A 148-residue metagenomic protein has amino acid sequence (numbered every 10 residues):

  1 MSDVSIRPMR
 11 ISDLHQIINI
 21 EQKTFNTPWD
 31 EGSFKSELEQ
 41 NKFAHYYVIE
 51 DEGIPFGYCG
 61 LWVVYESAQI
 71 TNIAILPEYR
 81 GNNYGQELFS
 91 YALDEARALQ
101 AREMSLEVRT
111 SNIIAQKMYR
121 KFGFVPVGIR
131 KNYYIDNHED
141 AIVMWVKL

Functional and structural regions predicted by a protein language model:
P8-E78, F89-Y91, E95, L99 (+1 more regions): Acetyl-CoA-dependent GNAT
I70, M104-V108: Conserved hydrophobic beta-strand within the GNAT/NAT acetyltransferase core sheet that lines the active-site cleft
L76-N82, T110-N112: Active-site acidic-Proline motif in GNAT/NAT acetyltransferases
G81-D94, K117-K121: Conserved acetyl-CoA-binding loop-helix of GNAT-fold acetyltransferases
G85, F89, N112-A115, N132-N137: Short glycine/proline-centered loop/turn elements that form peptide/ligand docking sites
E107, R120, V125-A141: Conserved catalytic-core motifs of GNAT/GCN5-like acyltransferases
D140-L148: Terminal substrate-recognition subdomain of acyl/acetyltransferases
